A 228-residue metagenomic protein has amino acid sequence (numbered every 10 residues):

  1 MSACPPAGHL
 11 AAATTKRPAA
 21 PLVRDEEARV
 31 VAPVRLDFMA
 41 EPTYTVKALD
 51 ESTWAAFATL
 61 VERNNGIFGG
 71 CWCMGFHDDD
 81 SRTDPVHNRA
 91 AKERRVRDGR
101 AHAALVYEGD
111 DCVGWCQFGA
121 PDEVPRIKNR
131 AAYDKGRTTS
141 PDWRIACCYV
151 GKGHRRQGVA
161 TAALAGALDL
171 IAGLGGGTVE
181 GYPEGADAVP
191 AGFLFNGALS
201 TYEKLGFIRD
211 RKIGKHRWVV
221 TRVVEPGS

Functional and structural regions predicted by a protein language model:
C4, G192-L205, D210-S228: C-terminal "cap" of GNAT-fold acetyltransferases
C4, V31-G75: Conserved N-terminal entry element of GNAT/NAT acetyltransferase domains
P5-P6, P18: Compositionally biased, intrinsically disordered low-complexity segments enriched in Pro/Arg/Gln/His
G66-A91: Conserved GNAT-fold acetyl-CoA-binding loop/helix
H87-L105, P121-R126, R144: A short helix-loop-beta-strand connector motif used in the catalytic cores of GNAT acetyltransferases and, in some
D111-G151, R155, V189-L199, E203: Conserved acyl-donor/pantetheine-binding loop and adjacent beta-alpha core of acyl/acetyltransferases and related
C147-V150, R156-A172: Conserved acetyl-CoA-binding loop-helix of GNAT-fold acetyltransferases
I171-A191: Conserved GNAT acetyl-CoA-binding A-motif
